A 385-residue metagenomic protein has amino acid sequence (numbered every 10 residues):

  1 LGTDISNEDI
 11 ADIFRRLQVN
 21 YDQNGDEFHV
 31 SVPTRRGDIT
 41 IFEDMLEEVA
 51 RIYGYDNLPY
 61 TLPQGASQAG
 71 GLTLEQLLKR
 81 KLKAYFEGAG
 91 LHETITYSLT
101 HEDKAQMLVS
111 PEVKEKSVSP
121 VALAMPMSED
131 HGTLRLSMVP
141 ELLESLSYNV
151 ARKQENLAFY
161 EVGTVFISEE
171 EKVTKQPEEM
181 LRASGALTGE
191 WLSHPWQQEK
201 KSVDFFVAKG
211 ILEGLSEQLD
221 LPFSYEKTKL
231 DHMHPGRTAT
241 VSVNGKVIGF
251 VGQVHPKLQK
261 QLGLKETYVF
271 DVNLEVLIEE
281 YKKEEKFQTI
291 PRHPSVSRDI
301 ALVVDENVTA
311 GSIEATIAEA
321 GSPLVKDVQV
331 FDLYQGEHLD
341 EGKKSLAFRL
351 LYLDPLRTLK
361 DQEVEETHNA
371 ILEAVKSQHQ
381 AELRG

Functional and structural regions predicted by a protein language model:
L1-L157, R298, L351-L353, E363-G385: Extended, well-folded interaction surfaces typified by the phenylalanyl-tRNA synthetase beta subunit core
G2, G54, G90, G163 (+4 more regions): Glycine-centered flexibility sites
T3-L17, D44-E48, H101-K104, L136-A186 (+2 more regions): Conserved alpha/beta core surface patches that mediate binding of polyanionic ligands
I10, R15-V19, Q23, T96 (+3 more regions): A carboxyl-terminal module marker
F28, E75, S119, A158 (+4 more regions): Short beta-strand micro-motifs in enzyme catalytic cores
H29-V30, A183-G185, I300-V303: Short cationic amphipathic helices and targeting signals
V32-T34, M125-M127, T164, L187-G189 (+2 more regions): Short, structured patches in soluble enzyme cores that scaffold and shape functional sites
P33-D44, A69-K79, Q106-K116, E170-K172 (+3 more regions): Short glycine/threonine-rich loop-to-helix capping motif typified by GTGT followed within a few residues by an Asp-Pro
